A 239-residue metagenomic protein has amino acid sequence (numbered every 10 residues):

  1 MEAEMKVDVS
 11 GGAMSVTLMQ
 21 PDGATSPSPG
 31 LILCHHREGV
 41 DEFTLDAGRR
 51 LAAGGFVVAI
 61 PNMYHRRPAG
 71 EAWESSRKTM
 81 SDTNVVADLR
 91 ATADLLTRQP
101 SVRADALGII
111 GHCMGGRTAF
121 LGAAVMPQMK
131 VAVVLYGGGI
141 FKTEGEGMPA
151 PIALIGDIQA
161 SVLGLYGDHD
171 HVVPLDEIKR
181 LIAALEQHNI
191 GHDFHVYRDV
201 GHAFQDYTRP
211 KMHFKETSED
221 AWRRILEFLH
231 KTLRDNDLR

Functional and structural regions predicted by a protein language model:
E4-V102, A150-P151, F204-R209: Serine-hydrolase catalytic machinery in alpha/beta-hydrolase-like enzymes
N62, I110-H112, V133-Y136, L165 (+1 more regions): Alpha/beta-hydrolase-fold catalytic nucleophile elbow
R67-E71, G139-G145, V172: A short beta-to-alpha transition loop/helix N-cap that caps and shapes the active-site region
R90-A153, D157: Primarily recognizes the serine-hydrolase "nucleophile elbow" in alpha/beta-hydrolase and SGNH/GDSL folds
I158, G164-Y166, D170: Short beta-strand/loop motif that positions the catalytic acidic residue of the alpha/beta-hydrolase fold
H171-E177: Conserved alpha/beta-hydrolase "acid-adjacent" motif
E186-R239: C-terminal catalytic histidine-bearing segment of alpha/beta-hydrolase fold enzymes
